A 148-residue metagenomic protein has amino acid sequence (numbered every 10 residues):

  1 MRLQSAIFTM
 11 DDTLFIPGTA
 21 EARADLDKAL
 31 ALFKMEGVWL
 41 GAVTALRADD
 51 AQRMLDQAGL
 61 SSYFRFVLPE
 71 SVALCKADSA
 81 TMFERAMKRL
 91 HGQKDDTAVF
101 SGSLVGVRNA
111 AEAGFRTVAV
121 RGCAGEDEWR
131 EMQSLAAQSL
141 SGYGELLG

Functional and structural regions predicted by a protein language model:
M1-S5, D12, A31-K34, A48 (+1 more regions): Asp-based, Mg2+/Mn2+-dependent phosphohydrolase catalytic module
G18-A42, Q52, A80: Short, acidic loop-to-helix structural element flanking the phosphoryl-transfer center in phosphate-processing enzymes
T44-L46: Conserved phosphate-coupling serine/threonine residues in phosphotransfer and NTP-handling enzymes
